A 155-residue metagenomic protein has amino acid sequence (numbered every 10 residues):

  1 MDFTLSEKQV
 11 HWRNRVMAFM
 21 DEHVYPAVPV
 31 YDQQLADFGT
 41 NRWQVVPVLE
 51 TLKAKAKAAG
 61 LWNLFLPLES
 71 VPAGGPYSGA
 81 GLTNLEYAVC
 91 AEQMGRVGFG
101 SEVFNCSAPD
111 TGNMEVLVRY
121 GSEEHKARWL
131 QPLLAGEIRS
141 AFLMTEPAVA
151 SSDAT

Functional and structural regions predicted by a protein language model:
M1-F3, D21, R119: Alpha-helical interaction segments
M1-N14: Intrinsic disorder at enzyme termini
Q9, M20, S122: Residue-level signal for inorganic ion chemistry
N14-M17, G95: Solvent-exposed alpha-helix faces
A18-A27: N-terminal glycine-rich anion-binding loops that anchor highly charged ligand groups
P29-T155: Glycine-rich flavin
